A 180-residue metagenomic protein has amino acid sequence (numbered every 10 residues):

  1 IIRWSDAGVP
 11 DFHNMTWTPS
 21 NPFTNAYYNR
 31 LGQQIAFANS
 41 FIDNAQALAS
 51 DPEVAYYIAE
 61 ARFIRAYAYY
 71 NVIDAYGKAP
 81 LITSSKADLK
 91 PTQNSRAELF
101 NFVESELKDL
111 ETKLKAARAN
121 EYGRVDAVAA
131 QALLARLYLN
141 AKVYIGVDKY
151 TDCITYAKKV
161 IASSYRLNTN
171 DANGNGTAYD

Functional and structural regions predicted by a protein language model:
I1-W4, F100, E104-L114, R124-D180: An aromatic- and glycine-enriched ligand-binding surface/loop that stacks and positions planar moieties
W4-Y76, D88-E98, L107-Y122: Conserved, well-structured interaction surfaces
I73-A75, P80, R118, N140-V147: Short coil/turn linking the two alpha-helices of tandem helical-hairpin repeats
K78, L89-K90, V147, G176: Generic secondary-structure boundary signal with a strong preference for alpha-helix termini
T83-K86: Outer-membrane beta-barrel translocator domains and adjoining extracellular loop/strand segments of Gram-negative
